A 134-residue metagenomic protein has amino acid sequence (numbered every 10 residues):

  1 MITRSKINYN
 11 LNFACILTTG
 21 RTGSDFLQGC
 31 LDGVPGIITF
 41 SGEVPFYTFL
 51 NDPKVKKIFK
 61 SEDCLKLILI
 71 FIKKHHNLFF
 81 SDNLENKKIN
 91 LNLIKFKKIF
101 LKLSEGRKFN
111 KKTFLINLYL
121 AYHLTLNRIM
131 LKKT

Functional and structural regions predicted by a protein language model:
M1-K6: Pre-Walker A adenine-sensing motif
L11: Short coil/loop residues immediately preceding or within conserved phosphate-binding loops of NTP-utilizing enzyme
A14-L17: Short hydrophobic/aromatic beta-strand immediately N-terminal to the Walker A/P-loop
G20-R21: Walker A (P-loop) phosphate-binding loop of P-loop NTPases
S24-I38: A conserved segment at the C-terminal end of the G1
E43-T134: PAPS-dependent sulfation machinery
